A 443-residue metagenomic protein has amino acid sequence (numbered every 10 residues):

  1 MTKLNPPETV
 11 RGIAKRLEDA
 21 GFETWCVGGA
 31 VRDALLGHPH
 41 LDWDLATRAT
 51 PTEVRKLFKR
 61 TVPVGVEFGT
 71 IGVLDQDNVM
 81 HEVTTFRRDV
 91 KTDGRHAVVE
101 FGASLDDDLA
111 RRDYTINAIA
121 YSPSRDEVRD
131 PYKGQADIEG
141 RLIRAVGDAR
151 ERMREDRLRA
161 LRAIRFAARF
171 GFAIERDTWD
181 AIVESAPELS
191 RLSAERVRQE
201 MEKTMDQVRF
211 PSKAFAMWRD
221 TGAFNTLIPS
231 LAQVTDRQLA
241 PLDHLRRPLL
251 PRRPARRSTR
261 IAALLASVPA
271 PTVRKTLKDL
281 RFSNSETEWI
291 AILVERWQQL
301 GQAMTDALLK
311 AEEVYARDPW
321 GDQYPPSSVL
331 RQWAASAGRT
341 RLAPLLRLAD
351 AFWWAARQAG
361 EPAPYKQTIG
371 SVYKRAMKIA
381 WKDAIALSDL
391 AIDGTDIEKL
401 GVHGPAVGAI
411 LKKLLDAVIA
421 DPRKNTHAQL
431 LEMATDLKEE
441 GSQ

Functional and structural regions predicted by a protein language model:
M1-Q443: Catalytic cores of the polymerase beta-like nucleotidyltransferase superfamily and closely associated nucleotide
